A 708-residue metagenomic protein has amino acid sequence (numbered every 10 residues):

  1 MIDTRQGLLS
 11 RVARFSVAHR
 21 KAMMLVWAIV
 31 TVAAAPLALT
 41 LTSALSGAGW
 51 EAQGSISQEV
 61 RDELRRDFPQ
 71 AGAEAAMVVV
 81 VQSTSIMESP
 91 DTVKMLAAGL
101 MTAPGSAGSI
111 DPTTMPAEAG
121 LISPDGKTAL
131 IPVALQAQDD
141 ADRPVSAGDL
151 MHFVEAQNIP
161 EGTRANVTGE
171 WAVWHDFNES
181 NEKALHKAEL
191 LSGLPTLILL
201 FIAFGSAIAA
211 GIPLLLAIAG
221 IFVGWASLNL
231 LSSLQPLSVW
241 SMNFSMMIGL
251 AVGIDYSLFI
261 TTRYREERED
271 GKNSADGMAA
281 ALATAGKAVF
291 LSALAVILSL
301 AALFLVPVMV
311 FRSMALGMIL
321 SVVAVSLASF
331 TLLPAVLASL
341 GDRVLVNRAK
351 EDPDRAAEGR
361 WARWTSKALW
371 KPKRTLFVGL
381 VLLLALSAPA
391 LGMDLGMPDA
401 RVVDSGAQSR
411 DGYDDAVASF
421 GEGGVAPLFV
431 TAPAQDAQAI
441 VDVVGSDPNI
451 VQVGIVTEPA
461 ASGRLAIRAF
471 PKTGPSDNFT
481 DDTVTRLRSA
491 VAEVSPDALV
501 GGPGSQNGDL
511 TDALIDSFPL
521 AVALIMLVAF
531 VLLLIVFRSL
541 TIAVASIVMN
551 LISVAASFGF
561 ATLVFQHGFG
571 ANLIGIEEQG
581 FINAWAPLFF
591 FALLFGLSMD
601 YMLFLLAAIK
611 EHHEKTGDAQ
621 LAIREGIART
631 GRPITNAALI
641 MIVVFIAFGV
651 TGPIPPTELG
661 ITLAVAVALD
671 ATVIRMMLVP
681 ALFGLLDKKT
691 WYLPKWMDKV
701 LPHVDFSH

Functional and structural regions predicted by a protein language model:
M1-A48, S106, A137-L395, S505-H708: Membrane-embedded transmembrane helical bundles of large multi-pass transporters/channels
Q53-A76, S83-W174, G392-L573, F581 (+1 more regions): Structured non-transmembrane domains adjacent to transmembrane bundles in polytopic membrane proteins
